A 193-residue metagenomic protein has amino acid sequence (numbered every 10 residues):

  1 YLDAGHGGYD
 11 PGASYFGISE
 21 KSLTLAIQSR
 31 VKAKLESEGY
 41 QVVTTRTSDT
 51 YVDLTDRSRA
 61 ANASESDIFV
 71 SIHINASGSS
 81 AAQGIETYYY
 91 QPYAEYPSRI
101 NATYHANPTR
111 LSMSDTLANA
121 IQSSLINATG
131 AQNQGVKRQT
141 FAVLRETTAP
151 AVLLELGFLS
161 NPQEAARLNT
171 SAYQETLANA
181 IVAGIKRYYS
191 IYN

Functional and structural regions predicted by a protein language model:
Y1-F16, V70, P97-R99: Catalytic-core environment of secreted peptidases
G12-A26: Glycine- and acidic-residue-enriched helix-capping/strand-helix junction motifs
S22-N193: Active-site-proximal helix/loop segments of hydrolytic enzymes
